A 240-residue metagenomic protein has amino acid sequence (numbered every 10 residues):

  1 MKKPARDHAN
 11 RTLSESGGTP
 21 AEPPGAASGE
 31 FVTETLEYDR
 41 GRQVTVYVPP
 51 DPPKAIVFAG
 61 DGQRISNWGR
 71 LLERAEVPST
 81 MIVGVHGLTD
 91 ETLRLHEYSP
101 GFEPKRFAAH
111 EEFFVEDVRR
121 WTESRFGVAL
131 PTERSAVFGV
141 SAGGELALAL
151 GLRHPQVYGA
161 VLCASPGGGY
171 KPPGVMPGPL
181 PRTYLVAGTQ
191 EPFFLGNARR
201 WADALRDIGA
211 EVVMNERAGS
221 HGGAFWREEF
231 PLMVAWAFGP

Functional and structural regions predicted by a protein language model:
K2-P240: Non-catalytic cap/lid and distal C-terminal segments of serine-dependent acyl enzymes
